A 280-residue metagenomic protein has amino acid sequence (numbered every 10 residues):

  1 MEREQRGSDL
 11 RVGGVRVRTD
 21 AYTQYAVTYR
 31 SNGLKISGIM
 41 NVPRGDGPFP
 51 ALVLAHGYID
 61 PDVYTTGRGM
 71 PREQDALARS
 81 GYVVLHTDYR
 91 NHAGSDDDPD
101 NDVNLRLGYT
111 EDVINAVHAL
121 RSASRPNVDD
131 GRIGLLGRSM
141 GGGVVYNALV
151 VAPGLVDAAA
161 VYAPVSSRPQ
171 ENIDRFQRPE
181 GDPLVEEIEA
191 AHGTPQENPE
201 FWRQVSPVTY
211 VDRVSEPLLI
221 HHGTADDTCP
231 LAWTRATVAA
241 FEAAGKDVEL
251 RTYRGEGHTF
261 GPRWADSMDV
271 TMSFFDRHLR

Functional and structural regions predicted by a protein language model:
E2-D46: N-terminal cap/lid segment of alpha/beta-hydrolase-fold proteins
G47-F49, L54-D96, R168-P169: Short substrate-entry loop that stabilizes the transition state in hydrolases
V103-S124: Alpha/beta-hydrolase active-site loop
P126-S139: Alpha/beta-hydrolase fold nucleophile elbow
Y146-Q196: Hydrolase active-site cap/lid region
V214, I220-H222, D226: Short beta-strand/loop motif that positions the catalytic acidic residue of the alpha/beta-hydrolase fold
D227-W233: Conserved alpha/beta-hydrolase "acid-adjacent" motif
R235-V238, E242-R280: C-terminal catalytic histidine-bearing segment of alpha/beta-hydrolase fold enzymes
